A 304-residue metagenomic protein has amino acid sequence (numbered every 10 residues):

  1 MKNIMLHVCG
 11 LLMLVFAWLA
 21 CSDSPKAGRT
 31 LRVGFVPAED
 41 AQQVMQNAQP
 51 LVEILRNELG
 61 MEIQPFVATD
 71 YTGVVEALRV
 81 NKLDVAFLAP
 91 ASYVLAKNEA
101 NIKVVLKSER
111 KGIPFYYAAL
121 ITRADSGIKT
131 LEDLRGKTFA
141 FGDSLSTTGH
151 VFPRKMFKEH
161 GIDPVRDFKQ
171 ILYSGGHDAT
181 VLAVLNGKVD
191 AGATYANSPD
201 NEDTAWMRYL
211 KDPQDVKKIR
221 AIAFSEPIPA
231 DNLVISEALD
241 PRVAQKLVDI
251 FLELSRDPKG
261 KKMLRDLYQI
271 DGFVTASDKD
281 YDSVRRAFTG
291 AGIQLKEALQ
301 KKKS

Functional and structural regions predicted by a protein language model:
M1-C9: Bacterial N-terminal signal peptides that target proteins for export
A17-A20: C-terminal motif of bacterial Sec signal peptides marking the signal peptidase cleavage site
S22-S24: Bacterial signal peptide processing site
G28-P50, I235, L239-S304: An extracytoplasmic/periplasmic, membrane-proximal ligand-sensing/linker region
G28-R29, V33-I54, E58, A68 (+2 more regions): Bilobed "Venus flytrap"/periplasmic-binding protein-like clamshell domains and structurally analogous long
T72-A86, E99-A100, E132, H177-N197: Short helices/loops that flank or line small-molecule/ion binding pockets
E76-D133: Acidic, polar ligand-binding/catalytic clefts
T138-R242: Pocket-lining segment of extracytoplasmic ligand-binding domains
